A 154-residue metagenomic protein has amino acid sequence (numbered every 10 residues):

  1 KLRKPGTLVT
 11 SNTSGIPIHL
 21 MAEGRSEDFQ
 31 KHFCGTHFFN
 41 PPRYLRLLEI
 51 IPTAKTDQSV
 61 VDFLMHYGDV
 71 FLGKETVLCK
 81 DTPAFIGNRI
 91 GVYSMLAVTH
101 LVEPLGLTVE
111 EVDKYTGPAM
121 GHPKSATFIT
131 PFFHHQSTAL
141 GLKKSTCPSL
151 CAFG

Functional and structural regions predicted by a protein language model:
K1: Glycine/threonine-rich flexible loop motifs
P5-R89, K114, K124: Rossmann-fold dinucleotide-binding core
I51, L78-G154: Substrate-binding/catalytic subdomain of NAD(P)-dependent oxidoreductase enzymes
